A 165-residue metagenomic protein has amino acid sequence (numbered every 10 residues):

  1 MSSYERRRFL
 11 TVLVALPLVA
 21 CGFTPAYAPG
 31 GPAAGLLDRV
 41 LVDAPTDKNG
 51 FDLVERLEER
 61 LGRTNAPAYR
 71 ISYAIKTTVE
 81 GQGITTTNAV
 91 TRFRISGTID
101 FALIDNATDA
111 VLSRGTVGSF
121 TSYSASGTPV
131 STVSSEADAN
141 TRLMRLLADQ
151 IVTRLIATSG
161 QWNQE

Functional and structural regions predicted by a protein language model:
R6-T11: N-terminal export leaders
V19-D38: Bacterial Sec signal peptide processing site at the extreme N-terminus
A34-P45, G127-S131: Acidic/histidine-rich, surface-exposed loop or edge segments in extracytoplasmic proteins
D43-A74: Post-signal-peptide N-terminal segment of Sec-exported extracytoplasmic proteins
L61-N65, L103, A107, Q150-S159: Sec/Tat-exported extracytoplasmic proteins
T64-R114, S122-D138, R145: Surface-exposed short loop/turn segments
S134-E165: C-terminal/domain-edge helix-coil "capping" segments
